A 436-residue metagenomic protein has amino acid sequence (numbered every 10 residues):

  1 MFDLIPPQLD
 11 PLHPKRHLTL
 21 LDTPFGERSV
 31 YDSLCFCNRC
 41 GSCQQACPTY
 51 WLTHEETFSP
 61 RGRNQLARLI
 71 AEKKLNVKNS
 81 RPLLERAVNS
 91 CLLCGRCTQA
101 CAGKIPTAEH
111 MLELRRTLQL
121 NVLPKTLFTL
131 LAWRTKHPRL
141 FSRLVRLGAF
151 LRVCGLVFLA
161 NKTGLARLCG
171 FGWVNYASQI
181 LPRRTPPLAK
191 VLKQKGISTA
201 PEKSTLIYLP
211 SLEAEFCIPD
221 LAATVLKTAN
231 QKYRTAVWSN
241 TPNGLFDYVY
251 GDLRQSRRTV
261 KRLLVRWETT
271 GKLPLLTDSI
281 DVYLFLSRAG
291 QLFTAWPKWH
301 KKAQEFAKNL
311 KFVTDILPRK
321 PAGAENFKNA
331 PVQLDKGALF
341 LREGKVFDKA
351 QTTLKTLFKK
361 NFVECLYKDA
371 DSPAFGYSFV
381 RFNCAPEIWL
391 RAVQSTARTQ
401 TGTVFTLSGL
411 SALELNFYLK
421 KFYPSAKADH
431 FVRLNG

Functional and structural regions predicted by a protein language model:
F2-D22, Y50-L83, K104-L131, S425-D429: Non-heme iron-sulfur electron-transfer modules
F2-L4, L18-L34, R39-G41: N-terminal glycine-rich, Lys/His-bearing helix-loop that initiates the first secondary-structure elements of many
G26-E27, T107-G436: Iron-sulfur cluster-binding electron-transfer modules in prokaryotic oxidoreductases
Y31-Y50, R81-I105, L339: Cysteine-centered iron-sulfur cluster-binding motifs in ferredoxin-type domains/subunits of redox enzymes
C35, H54-F58, D247-R254: Alpha-helix capping and helix-loop boundary segments enriched in small/acidic/polar residues
E56, S90, R96-Q99, G103 (+3 more regions): Short secondary-structure transition/capping motifs
